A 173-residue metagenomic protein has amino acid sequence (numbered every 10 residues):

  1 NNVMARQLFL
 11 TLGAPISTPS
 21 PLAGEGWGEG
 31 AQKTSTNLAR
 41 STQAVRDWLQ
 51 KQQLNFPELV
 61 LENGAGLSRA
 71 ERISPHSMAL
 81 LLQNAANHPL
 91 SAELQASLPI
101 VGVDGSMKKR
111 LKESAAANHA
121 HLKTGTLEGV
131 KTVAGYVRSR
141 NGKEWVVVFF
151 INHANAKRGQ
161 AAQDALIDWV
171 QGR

Functional and structural regions predicted by a protein language model:
N1, G13, G64, V103 (+2 more regions): Solvent-exposed coil/turn segments that connect beta secondary-structure elements in extracytoplasmic/periplasmic
N1-T18, A31-A92: A small/polar active-site loop signature that marks catalytic segments
R6-L10, A134, K143-H153: Short, well-ordered beta-strand elements
G24-G26: Glycine-biased, low-complexity coil/linker segments
H88-G105, L166: Active/binding-pocket-proximal capping segment
K109-N141, F150: Short, Gly/Ser/Thr-enriched beta-strand-loop segments that form substrate-interacting elements of hydrolase/peptidase
E144, F149-G172: Structured C-terminal subdomain patch of bacterial secreted/periplasmic proteins
